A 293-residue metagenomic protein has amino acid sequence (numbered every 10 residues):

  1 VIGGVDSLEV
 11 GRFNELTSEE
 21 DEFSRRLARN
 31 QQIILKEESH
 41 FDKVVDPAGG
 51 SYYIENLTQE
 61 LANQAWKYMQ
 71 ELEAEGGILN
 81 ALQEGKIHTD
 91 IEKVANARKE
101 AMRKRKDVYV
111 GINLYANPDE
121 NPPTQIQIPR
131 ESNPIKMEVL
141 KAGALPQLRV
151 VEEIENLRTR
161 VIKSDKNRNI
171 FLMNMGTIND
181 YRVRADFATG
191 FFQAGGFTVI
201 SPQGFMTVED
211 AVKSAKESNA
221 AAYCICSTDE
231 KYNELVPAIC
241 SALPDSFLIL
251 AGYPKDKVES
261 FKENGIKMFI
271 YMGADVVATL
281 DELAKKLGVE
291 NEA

Functional and structural regions predicted by a protein language model:
V1-M69: Mobile "lid/hinge" segments at catalytic clefts and subdomain interfaces of large enzymes
I2, L8-F13, E75, L82 (+7 more regions): Generic beta-strand/beta-sheet core signal
D6, K67-I170: Intrinsic disorder at enzyme termini
G11, K43, I54, A62-K86 (+3 more regions): Phosphate/diphosphate-binding loops
S18-A28, Y53-Y68, I87-M102, D180-D186 (+2 more regions): Short glycine/threonine-rich loop-to-helix capping motif typified by GTGT followed within a few residues by an Asp-Pro
E37, S164, N169-I225, L235-A242: Generic long, charged, amphipathic alpha-helical segments
P237-A293: Peripheral docking tails and interdomain loops at the edges of cofactor- or intermediate-handling domains
